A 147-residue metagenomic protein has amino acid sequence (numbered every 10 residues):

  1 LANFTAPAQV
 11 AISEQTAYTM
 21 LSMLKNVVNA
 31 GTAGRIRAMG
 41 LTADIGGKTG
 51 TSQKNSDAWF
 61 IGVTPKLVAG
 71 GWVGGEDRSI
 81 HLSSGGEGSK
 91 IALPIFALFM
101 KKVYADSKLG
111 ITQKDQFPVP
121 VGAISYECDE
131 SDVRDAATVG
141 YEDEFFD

Functional and structural regions predicted by a protein language model:
L1-E144: A penicillin-recognizing enzyme superfamily signal
